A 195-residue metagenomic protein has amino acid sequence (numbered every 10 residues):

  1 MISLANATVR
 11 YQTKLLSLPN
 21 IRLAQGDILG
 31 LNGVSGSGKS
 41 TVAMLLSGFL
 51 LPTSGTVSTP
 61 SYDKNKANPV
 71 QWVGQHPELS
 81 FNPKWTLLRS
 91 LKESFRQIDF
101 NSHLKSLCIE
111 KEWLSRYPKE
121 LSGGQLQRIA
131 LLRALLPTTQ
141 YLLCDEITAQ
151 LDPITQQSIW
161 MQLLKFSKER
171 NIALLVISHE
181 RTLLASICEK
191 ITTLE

Functional and structural regions predicted by a protein language model:
N32-V34: The feature captures the beta-strand-to-loop junction immediately N-terminal to the Walker
S47: Helix-to-loop junction immediately C-terminal to a conserved catalytic motif
G55-N68: Conserved ABC transporter NBD signature motif
H76, P83-D99: Q-loop/switch helix immediately C-terminal to the Walker
Y117, E146-I147: Walker B catalytic motif
Y117-L121, Q125: Conserved ABC ATPase signature
A130-L131, L143: Hydrophobic anchor residue at the start of the ABC signature
